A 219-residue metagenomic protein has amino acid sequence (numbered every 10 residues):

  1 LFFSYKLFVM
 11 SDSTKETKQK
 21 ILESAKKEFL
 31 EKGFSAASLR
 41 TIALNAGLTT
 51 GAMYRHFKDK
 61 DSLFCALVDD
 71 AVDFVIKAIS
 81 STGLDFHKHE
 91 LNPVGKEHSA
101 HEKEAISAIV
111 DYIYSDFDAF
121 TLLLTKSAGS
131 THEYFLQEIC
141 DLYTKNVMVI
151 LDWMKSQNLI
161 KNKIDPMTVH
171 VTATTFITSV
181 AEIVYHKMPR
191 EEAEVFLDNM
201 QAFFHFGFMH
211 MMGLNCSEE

Functional and structural regions predicted by a protein language model:
L1-S13, M212, C216-E219: N-terminal intrinsically disordered/low-complexity leader segments
K20-K27, E31, T41, N45 (+6 more regions): Alpha-helical structural segments
G47-F57: Short hydrophobic/aromatic patch on the recognition helix
H87, L91-P93, S107-S130: Amphipathic alpha-helical segments used for helix-helix packing
A108-S115, S130-S156, M167-T174: Amphipathic alpha-helical packing segments from all-alpha helical-bundle domains
L122, W153-F204, M212-E219: Hydrophobic/aromatic-rich alpha-helical bundle segments in the mid-to-C-terminal region
